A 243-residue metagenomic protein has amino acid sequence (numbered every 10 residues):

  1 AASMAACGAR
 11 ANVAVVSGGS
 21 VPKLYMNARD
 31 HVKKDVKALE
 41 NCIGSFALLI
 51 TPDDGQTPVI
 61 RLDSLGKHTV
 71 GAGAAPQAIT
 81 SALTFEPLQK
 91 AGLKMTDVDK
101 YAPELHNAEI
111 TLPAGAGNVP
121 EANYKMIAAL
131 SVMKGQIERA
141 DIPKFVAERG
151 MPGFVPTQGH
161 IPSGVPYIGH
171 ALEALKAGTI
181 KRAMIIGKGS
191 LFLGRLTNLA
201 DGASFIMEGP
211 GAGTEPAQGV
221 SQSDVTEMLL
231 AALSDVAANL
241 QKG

Functional and structural regions predicted by a protein language model:
A1-V15, G19, I50, Q158-T179: Active-site-proximal alpha-helical scaffold in enzymes
S17-M26, G187-F192: Acidic, glycine-rich active-site loops and adjacent beta-strand->loop/helix elements that engage anionic groups
V21-H31, V165-I168: Active-site-adjacent elements of ketosynthase-type condensing enzymes
R29-P103, E109, M126-E138, A147-G150 (+2 more regions): Condensing-enzyme catalytic core mediating Claisen C-C bond formation in acyl metabolism
A108-A114, G194: Short acidic/glycine-rich loop or secondary-structure boundary segments that cap or lie
N118-K125, F145: Transmembrane beta-barrel domains of bacterial outer-membrane proteins
V146-V155, G159-S163: Active-site-adjacent helical/loop segments in soluble small-molecule enzymes
G169, E173-A203, A212: Long, low-complexity C-terminal extensions of enzymes
